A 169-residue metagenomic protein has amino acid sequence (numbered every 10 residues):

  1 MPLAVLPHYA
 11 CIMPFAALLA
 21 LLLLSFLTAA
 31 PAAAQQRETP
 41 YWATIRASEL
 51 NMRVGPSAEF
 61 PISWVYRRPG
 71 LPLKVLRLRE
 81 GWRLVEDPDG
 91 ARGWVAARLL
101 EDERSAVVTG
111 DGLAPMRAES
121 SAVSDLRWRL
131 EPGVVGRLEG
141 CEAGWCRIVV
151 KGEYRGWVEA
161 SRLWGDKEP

Functional and structural regions predicted by a protein language model:
A4-L19: Bacterial N-terminal signal peptides that target proteins for export
H8-Y9, L24, L50: Compositionally biased, low-complexity segments enriched in small residues
A10-C11, F26, R37, W42: A detector of low-complexity, intrinsically disordered, Ser/Thr/Gly/Pro/Ala-rich segments
L21-L22, A32: Cleavable N-terminal signal peptides
L27-P31: N-terminal signal peptide c-region/cleavage motif recognized by signal peptidases
A34-V54, V65-P69, L76-A91, V95-S120 (+2 more regions): SH3-family beta-barrel domains
S57-F60: Second-shell loop/turn segments in exported
